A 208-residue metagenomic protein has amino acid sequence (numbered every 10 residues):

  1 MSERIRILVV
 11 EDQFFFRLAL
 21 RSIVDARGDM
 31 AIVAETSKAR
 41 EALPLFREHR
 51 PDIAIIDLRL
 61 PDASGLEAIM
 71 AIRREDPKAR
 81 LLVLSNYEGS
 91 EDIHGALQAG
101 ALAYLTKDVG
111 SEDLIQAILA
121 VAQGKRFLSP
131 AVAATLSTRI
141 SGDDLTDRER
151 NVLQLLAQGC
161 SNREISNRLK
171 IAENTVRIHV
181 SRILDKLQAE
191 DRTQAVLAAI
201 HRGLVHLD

Functional and structural regions predicted by a protein language model:
E11-Q13: Conserved acidic carboxylate
D29-S37, L45, A189: Short hydrophobic/Thr-rich beta-strand motif most characteristic of the beta2 strand and flanking loop of CheY-like
K38-E41, S64-E67: Acidic catalytic/metal-coordinating carboxylates
D57, S85: Active-site residues of response regulator receiver
P61: The feature encodes the CheY-like receiver
E75, N86-E88, N174: Short, conserved "switch-loop" micro-motifs in signal-transduction and mechanochemical regulators
E91-Q98, L102-D147, N151, L204: Short, flexible helix-to-coil linker/hinge segments that flank and couple to helix-turn-helix
S161-Q194: Recognition helix of helix-turn-helix DNA-binding domains
